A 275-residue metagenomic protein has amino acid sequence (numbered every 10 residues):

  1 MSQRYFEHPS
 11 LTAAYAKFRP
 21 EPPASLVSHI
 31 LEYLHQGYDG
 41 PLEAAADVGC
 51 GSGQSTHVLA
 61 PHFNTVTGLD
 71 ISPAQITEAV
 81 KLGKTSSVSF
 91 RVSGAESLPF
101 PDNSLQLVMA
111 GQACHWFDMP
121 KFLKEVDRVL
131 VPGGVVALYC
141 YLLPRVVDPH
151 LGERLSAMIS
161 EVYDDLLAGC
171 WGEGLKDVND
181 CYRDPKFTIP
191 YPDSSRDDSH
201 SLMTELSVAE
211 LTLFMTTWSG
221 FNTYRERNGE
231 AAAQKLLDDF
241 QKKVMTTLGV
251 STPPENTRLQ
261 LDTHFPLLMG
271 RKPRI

Functional and structural regions predicted by a protein language model:
M1-A13: N-terminal, positively charged/glycine-rich alpha-helical extensions of SAM-dependent methyltransferases
P20-E43: Conserved alpha-helix/loop element of class I SAM-dependent methyltransferases that forms part of the SAM/SAH-binding
A44-S97: Class I SAM-dependent methyltransferase SAM/SAH-binding core
E96-L107: A short acidic, Gly/Pro-enriched loop at the edge of an enzyme's catalytic core that lines a small-molecule cofactor
Q106-P120: A short SAM/SAH-binding and catalytic strip from SAM-dependent methyltransferases
K121-P132: A short glycine-rich, Lys/Arg-flanked "PGG" loop and its adjoining helix->strand segment in the class I
P132-V208: Conserved catalytic/acceptor-binding region of the Class I
V178-I275: Conserved Class I S-adenosyl-L-methionine
